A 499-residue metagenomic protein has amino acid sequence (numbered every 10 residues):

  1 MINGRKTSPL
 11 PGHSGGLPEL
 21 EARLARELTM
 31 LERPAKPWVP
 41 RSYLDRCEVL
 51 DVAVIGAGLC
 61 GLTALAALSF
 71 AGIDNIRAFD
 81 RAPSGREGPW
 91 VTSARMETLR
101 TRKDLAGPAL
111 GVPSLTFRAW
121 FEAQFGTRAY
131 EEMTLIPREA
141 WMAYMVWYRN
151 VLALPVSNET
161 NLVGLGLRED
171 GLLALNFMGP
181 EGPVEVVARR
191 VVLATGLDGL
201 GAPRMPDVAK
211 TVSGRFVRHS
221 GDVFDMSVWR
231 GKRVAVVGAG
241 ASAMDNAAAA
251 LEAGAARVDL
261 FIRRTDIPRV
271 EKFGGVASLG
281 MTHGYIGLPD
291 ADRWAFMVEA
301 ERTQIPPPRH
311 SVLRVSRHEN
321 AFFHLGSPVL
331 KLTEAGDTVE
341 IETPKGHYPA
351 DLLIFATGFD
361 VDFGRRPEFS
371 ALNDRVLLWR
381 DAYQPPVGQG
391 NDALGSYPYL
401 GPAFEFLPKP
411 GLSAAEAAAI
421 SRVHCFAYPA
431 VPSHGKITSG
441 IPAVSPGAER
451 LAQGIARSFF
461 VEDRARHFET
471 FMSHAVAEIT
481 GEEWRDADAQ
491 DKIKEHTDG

Functional and structural regions predicted by a protein language model:
I2-A82, Y130-A241, D245-A253, D259-G499: Flavin (primarily FAD) cofactor-binding/catalytic cores of flavoenzymes
I76-R81, D104-F121, H347: A broadly structural signal marking compact, well-ordered functional cores that mediate small-ligand/cofactor/substrate
A82-A109, P268-G284: Conserved N-terminal glycine-rich FAD pyrophosphate-binding loop of Rossmann-like flavoproteins
R86-S93, W120, W147, F363: Tryptophan-centered motif/residue detector
P108-M142: A conserved beta-strand/loop capping segment in the N-terminal third of enzymes that catalyze redox or closely related
